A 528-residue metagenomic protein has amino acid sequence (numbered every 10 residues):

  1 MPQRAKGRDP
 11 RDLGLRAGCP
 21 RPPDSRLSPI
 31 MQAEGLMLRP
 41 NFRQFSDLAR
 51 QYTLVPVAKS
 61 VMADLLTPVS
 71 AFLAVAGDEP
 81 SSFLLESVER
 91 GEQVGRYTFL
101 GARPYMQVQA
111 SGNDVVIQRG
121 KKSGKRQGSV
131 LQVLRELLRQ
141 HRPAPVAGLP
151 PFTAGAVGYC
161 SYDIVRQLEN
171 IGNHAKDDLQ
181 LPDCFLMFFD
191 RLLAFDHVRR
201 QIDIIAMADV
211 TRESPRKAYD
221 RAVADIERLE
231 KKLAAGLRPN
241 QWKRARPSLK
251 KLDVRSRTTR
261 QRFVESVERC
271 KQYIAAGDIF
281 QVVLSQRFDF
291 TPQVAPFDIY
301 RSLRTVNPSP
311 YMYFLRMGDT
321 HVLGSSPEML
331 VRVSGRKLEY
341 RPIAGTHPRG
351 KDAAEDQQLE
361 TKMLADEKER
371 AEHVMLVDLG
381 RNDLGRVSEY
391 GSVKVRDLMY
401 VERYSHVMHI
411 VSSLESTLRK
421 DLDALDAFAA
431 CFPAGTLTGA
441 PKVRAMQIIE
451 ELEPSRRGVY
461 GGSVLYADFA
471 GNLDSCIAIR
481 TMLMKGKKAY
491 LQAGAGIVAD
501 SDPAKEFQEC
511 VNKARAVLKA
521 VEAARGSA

Functional and structural regions predicted by a protein language model:
M1-E34: Intrinsic disorder/low-complexity segments
G35-A528: Extended alpha-helical targeting/anchoring segments, especially N-terminal organellar/secretory targeting helices
